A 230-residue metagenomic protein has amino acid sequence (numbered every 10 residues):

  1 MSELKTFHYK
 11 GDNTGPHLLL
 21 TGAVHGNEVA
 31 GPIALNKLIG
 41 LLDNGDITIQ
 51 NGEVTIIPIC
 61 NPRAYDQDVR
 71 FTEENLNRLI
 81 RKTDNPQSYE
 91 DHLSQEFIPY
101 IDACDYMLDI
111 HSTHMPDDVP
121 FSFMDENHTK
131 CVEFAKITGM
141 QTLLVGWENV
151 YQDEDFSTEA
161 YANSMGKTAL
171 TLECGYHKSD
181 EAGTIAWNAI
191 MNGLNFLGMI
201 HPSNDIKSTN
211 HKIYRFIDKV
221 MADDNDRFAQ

Functional and structural regions predicted by a protein language model:
M1-Q230: Structured catalytic-domain cores with a bias toward divalent-metal coordination
